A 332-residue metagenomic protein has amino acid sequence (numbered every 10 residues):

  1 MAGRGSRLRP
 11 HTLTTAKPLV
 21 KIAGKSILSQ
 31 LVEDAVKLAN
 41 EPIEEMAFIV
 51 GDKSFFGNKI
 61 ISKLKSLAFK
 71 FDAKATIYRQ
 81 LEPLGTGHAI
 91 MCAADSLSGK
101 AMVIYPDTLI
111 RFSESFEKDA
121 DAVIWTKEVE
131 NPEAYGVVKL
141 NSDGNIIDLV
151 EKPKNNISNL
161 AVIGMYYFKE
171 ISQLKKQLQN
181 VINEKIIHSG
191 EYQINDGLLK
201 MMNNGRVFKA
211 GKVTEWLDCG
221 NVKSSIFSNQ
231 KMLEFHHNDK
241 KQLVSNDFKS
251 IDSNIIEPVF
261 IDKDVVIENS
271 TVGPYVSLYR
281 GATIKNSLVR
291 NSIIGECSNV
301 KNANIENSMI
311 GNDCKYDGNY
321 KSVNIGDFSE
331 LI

Functional and structural regions predicted by a protein language model:
M1, V50, Y105, T126-K127: Short beta-strand/turn micro-motifs composed of small residues that flank or help shape donor/cofactor-binding pockets
M1-L13, K65: N-terminal nucleotide-binding beta1-loop-alpha1 segment
R4, D107-T108: Active-site metal-binding loops of divalent metal-dependent hydrolases
R7, K21, K25-I104, E114 (+2 more regions): Conserved N-terminal catalytic core of the sugar/cofactor nucleotidyltransferase
E45-D52, T126, I293, M309: Short internal beta-strands
A47-F48, V103, A122-W125, A210: Structural beta-sheet core signal
L109-V181, K185: Conserved core of the sugar-phosphate nucleotidyltransferase
N180-I332: Left-handed beta-helix
